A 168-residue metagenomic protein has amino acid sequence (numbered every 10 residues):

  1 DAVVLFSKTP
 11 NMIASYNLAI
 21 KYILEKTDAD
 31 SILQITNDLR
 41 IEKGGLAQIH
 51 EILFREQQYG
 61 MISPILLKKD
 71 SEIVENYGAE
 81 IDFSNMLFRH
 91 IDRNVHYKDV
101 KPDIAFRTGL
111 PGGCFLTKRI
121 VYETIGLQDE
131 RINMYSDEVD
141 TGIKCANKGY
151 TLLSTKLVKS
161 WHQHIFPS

Functional and structural regions predicted by a protein language model:
S7-E25: Glycine-rich, basic loop-to-helix element that forms the pyrophosphate-binding segment of sugar-nucleotide handling
I23-A29, E56: Glycine-rich phosphate-binding loop signature in dinucleotide/nucleotide-binding domains
D28-R40: Short beta-strand-to-loop acidic/aromatic patch adjacent to the donor-nucleotide binding site
Q34-I35, M61-I65, T155-K156, Q163: Short glycine/serine/threonine-enriched helix-capping/active-site loop that flanks the nucleotide-sugar donor pocket
R40-F83: Conserved donor NDP-sugar-binding/catalytic core segment of glycosyltransferases
H96-T117, V139-T141: A recurrent flexible, glycine/aromatic-enriched loop bordering the glycosyltransferase active site that acts as
I120-T124, K159: Short, well-ordered alpha-helical scaffold segment located in the soluble/lumenal catalytic or ligand-binding core
I143-S168: Active-site-adjacent helix/loop segment of glycosyltransferases that harbors family-specific signature motifs
